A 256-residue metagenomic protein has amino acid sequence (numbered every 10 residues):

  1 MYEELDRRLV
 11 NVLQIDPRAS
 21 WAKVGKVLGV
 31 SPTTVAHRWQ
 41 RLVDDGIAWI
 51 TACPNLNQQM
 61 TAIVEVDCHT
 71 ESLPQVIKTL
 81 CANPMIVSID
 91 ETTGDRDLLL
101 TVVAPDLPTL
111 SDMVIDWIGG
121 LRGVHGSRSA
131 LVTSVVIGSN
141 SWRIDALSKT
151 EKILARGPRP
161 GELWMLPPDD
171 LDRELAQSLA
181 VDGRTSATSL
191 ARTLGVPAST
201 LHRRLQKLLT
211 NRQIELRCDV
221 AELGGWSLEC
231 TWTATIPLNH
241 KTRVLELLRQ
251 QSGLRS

Functional and structural regions predicted by a protein language model:
M1-S256: A compositional/biophysical signature of low hydrophobicity enriched in polar/charged and small residues
